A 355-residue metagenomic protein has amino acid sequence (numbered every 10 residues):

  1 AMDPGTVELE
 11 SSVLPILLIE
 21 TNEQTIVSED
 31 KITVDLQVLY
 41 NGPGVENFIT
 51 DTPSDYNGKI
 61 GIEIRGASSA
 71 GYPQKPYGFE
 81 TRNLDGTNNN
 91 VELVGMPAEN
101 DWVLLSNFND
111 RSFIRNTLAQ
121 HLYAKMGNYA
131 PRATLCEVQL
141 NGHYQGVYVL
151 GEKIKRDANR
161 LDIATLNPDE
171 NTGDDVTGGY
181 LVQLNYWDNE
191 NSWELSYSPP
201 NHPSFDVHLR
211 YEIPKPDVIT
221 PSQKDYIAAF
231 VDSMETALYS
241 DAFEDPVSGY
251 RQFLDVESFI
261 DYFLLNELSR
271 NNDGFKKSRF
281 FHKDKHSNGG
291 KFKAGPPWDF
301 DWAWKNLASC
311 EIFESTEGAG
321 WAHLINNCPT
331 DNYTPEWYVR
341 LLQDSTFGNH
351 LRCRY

Functional and structural regions predicted by a protein language model:
A1-Y355: Phosphate/dinucleotide-binding and metal-coordinating scaffold of catalytic cores in nucleotide-dependent enzymes
